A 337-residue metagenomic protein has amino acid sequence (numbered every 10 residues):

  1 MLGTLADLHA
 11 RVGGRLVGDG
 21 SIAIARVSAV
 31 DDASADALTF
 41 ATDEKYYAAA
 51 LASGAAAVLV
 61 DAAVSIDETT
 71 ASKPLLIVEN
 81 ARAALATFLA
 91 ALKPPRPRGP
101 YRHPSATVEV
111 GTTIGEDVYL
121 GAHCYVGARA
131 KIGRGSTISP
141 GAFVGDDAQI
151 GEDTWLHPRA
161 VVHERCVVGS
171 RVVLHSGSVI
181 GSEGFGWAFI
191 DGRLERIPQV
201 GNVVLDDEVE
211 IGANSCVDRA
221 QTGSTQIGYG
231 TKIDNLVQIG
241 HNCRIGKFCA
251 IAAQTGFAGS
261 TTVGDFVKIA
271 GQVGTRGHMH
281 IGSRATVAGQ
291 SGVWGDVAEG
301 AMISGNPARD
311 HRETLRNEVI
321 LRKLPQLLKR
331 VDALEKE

Functional and structural regions predicted by a protein language model:
M1-S105, D117, R171, G177-S178 (+3 more regions): Terminal amphipathic alpha-helical/low-complexity segments used for targeting or macromolecular assembly
F40, Y101-D310, L315: Structural signal for interior beta-strand "rungs" in well-ordered beta-sheet cores of soluble enzyme domains
